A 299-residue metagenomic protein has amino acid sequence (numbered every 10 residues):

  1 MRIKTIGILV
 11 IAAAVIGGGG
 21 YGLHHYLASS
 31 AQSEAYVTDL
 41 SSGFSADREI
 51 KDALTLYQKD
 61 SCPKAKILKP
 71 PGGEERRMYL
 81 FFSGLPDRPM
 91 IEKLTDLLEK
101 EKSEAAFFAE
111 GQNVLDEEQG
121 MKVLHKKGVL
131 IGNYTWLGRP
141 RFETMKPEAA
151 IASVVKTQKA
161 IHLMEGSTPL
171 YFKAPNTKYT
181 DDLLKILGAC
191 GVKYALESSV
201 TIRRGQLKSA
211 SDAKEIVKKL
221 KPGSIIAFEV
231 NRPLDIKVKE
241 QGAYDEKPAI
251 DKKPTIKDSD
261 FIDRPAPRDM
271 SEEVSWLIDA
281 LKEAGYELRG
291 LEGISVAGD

Functional and structural regions predicted by a protein language model:
M1-I16, G20: N-terminal Sec-pathway targeting helices
H25-R48: Ser/Thr/Pro/Gly-rich low-complexity linker/stalk segments immediately outside membranes or between
F44-F142, A160, S167, V296: Active-site beta->alpha N-cap acidic-glycine motif
C62-G73, E101, L115, K247-D299: C-terminal domain-boundary segment and adjacent tail
F82-G84, A109-Q112, N133-T135, K173-N176 (+3 more regions): A cross-domain feature marking catalytic cores of carbohydrate-active enzymes and several ubiquitous metabolic/repair
K93-D96, Q119-K126, A152, K156-K159 (+3 more regions): Alpha-helical scaffolding segments of alpha/beta enzyme cores, especially the outer helices of TIM-barrel or partial
E99, S103-F108, L130, P147-K178 (+3 more regions): CE4/NodB-like, metal-dependent polysaccharide N-deacetylase domain that modifies extracellular/periplasmic N-acetylated
L184-K219, G285-A297: His/Asp/Glu-enriched short active-site or ligand-binding loop at hydrolase and phosphoryl-transfer sites
